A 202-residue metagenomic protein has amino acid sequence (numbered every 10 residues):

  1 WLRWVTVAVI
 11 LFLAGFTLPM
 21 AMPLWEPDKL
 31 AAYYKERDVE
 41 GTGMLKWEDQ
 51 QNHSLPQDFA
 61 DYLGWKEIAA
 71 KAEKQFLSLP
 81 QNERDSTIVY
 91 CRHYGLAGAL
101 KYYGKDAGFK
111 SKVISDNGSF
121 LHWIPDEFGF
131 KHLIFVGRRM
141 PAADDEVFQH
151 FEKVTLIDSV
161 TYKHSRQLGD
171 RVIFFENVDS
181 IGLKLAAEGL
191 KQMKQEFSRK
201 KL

Functional and structural regions predicted by a protein language model:
W1-Y33: Signature aromatic-anchored transmembrane alpha helix within multi-pass, membrane-resident enzymes that catalyze glycan
R3-V9, Q57-G64, P141-A142: Juxtamembrane/interfacial segments around transmembrane helices
M20-E26, F59-K66, D179-A186: Extended interaction regions within the primary functional domain
A31-D49: Short extracytoplasmic/periplasmic juxtamembrane "stem" segments immediately C-terminal to an N-terminal membrane anchor
S54-C91, L96, Y102-F109: Extracytoplasmic
E67, K71, K112-L202: Aromatic/acidic, Gly/Pro-rich catalytic loop(s) in extracytoplasmic/lumenal soluble domains of multi-pass membrane
L100-Y102, P125-D126: Short, well-ordered secondary-structure micro-motifs
